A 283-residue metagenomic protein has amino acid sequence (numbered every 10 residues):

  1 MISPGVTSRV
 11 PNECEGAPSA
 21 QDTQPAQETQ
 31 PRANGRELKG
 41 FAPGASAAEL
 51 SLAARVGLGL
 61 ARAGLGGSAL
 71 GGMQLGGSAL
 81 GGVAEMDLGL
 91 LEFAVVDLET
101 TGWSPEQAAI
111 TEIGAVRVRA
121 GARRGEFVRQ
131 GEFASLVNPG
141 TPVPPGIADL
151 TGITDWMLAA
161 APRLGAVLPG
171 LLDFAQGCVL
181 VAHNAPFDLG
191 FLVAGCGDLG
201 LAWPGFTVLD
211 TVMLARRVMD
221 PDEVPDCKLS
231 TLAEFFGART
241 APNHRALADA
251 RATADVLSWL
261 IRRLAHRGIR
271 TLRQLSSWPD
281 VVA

Functional and structural regions predicted by a protein language model:
M1-D22, Q30-L88, F235, A254-A283: Acidic two-metal-ion nuclease catalytic site recognized across multiple nuclease folds, prominently DnaQ/RNase D-T
F41-L65, L70-F206, D220, D226-H244: Conserved non-catalytic scaffold segment of RNase H-like nuclease domains
R117, A252-D255: Charged/polar positions on well-ordered alpha helices
V167, A215, A252-T253: Short Asp/Glu-rich motifs
L172, R217, A241, S276-A283: HAD-like small-molecule phosphatases
P204-R216: Conserved beta-strand -> loop -> alpha-helix junction used to position metal-binding or nucleic-acid-contacting
D249: Conserved catalytic/binding loops enriched for acidic/polar residues
